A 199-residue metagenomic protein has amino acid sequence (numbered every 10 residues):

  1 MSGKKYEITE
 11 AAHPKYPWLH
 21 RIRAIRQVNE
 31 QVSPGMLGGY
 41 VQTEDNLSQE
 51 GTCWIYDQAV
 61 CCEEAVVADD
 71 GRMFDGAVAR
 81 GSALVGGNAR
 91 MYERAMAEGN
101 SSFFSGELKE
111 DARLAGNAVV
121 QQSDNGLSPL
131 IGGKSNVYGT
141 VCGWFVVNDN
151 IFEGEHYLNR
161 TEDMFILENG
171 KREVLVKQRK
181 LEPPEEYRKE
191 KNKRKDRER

Functional and structural regions predicted by a protein language model:
M1-T52, Q58, S82, N88 (+4 more regions): Terminal amphipathic alpha-helical/low-complexity segments used for targeting or macromolecular assembly
D45-L47, C53, A59, A65 (+18 more regions): Residues at the loop-to-beta-strand transition
